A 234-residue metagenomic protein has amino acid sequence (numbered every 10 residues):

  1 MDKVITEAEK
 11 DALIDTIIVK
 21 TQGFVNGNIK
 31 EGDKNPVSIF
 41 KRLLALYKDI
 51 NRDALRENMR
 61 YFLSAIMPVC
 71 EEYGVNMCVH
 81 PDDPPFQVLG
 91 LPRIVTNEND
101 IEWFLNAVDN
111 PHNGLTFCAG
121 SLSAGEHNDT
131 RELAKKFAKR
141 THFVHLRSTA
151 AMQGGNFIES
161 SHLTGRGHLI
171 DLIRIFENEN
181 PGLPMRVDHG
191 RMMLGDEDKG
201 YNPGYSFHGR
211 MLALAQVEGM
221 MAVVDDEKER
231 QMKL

Functional and structural regions predicted by a protein language model:
M1-P36: Glycine-rich, aromatic-flanked loop segments that form ligand/cofactor-binding clefts across common enzyme folds
T6-E9, T16-I17, P36-Y47, R60-N76 (+1 more regions): Histidine-acidic metal/acid-base catalytic patches
D83: Helix-loop segments that flank and shape redox-cofactor active sites
